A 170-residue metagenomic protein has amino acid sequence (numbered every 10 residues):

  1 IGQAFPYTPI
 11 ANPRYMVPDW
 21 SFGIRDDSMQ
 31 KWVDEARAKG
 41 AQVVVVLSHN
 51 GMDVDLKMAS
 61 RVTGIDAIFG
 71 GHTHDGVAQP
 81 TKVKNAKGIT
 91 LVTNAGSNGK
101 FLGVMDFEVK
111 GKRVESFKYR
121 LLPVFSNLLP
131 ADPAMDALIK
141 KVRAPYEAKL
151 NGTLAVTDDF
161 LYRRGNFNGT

Functional and structural regions predicted by a protein language model:
I1, D66-D75: Acidic, His- and aromatic-enriched active-site or binding-groove loops in soluble protein domains that engage sugars
I1-V46, N50, K84-T170: Acidic/His-rich catalytic or pseudo-catalytic neighborhoods that scaffold and/or coordinate enzyme active centers
T8-I10, V54-D55, V77: Short, well-ordered, mixed-charge alpha-helical segments that flank or form enzyme active sites
R37-L47, M52-G70, P80: Alpha/propeptide regions of enzymes that mature by internal proteolysis
G76-K82: C-terminal active-site-proximal or functional interface alpha/beta core segments in diverse enzymes
